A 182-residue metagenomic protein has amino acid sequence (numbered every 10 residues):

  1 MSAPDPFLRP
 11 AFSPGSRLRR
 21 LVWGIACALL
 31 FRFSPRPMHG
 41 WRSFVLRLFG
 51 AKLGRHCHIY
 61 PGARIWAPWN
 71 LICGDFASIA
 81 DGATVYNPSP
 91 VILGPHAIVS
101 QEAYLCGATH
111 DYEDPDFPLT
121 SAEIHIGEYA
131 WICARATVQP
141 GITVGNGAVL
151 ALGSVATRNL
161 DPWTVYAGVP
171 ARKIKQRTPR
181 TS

Functional and structural regions predicted by a protein language model:
M1-A51, R55-H56, H96, Y129 (+2 more regions): Terminal amphipathic alpha-helical/low-complexity segments used for targeting or macromolecular assembly
S13-S16, A67, D161: Helix N-cap and loop-to-helix transition residues
F33-S43, G62-C73, S78-T143, V169-P170 (+1 more regions): Flexible, glycine/small-residue-enriched loop-and-beta-strand segment within the central core of proteins
G54, T143, D161: Short conserved AdoMet
I59: Conserved catalytic Walker-motif region of ABC-type ATPase nucleotide-binding domains
A134-R158: Beta-rich strand-turn-strand
P162, A167-P170: Acidic, glycine-centered active-site loop in nucleotide-sugar glycosyltransferases
